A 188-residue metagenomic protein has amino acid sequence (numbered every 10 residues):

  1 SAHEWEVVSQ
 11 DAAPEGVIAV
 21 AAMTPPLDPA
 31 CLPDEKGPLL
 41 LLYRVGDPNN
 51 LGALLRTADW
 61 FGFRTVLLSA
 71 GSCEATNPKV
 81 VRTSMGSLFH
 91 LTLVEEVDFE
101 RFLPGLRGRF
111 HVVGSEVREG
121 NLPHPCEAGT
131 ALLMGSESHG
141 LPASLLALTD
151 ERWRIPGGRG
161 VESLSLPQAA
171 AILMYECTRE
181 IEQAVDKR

Functional and structural regions predicted by a protein language model:
S1-A12, Q183, R188: N-terminal positively charged helical leader segments and presequences
H3, V20, P25-E119: RNA substrate-binding interface of SAM-dependent RNA methyltransferases
V8-A13, D28-L32: Short, conserved acidic/polar surface loops in the N-terminal third of protein domains
V8-S9, F102-P104, E162-P167: Short, charged, surface-exposed secondary-structure boundary motifs
E15-V17: Change "...and in nucleic-acid phosphodiester-cleaving endonucleases..." to "...and in nucleic-acid processing enzymes
A19, T57-F61, S72-L88, A143-R188: Structured adenosyl-cofactor binding patch, chiefly the S-adenosyl-L-methionine
V113-V161: Active-site/ligand-binding-proximal alpha/beta "capping" segment
